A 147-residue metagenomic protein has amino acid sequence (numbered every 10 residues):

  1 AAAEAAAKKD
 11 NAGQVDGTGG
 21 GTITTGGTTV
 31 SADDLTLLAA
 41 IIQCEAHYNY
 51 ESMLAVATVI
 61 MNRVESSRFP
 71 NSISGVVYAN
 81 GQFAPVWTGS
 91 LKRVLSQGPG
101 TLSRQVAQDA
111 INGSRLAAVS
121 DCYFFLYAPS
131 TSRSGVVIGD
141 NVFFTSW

Functional and structural regions predicted by a protein language model:
A1-T18: Intrinsically disordered, low-complexity, charge-biased segments
G13-W147: Bacterial extracytoplasmic/cell-wall-associated proteins, especially those involved in peptidoglycan
